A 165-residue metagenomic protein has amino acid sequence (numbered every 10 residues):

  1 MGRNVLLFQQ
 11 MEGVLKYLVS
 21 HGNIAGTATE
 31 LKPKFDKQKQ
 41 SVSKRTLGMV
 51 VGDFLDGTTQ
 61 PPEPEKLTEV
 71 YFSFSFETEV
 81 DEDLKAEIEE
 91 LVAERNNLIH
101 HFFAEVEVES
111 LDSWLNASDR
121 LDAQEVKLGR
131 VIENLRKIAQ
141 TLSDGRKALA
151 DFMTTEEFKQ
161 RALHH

Functional and structural regions predicted by a protein language model:
M1-N23: Short, hydrophobic, well-ordered secondary-structure elements
M1-V5, T78, E82-E89, L115 (+2 more regions): Short, solvent-exposed segments of well-ordered alpha helices
L7-Q10, T27, T154-H165: Long, hydrophobic alpha-helical segments that serve as membrane-spanning/inserting helices
E12-L15, V19, V92-R95, I99-F102 (+4 more regions): A structural signal for well-ordered alpha-helices, especially hydrophobic packing surfaces of coiled-coils
H21-I24, A104-V108, L142-G145: Surface-exposed helix-capping loop/turn segments at secondary-structure junctions
G26-A86, V92-A93, N97, H101-V106: Flexible secondary-structure boundary motifs
S110-D112: Short, composition-biased linear "edge" segments at structural boundaries
L115-Q160: Amphipathic, Lys/Arg-enriched alpha-helical patches that create a basic surface for binding polyanionic ligands
